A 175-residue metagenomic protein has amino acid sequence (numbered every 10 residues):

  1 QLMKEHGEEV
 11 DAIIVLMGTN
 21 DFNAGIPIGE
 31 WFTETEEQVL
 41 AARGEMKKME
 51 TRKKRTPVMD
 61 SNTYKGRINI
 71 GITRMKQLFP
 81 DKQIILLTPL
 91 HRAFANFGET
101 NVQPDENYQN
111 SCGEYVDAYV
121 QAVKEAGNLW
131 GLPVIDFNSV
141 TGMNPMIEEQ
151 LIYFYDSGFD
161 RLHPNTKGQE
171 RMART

Functional and structural regions predicted by a protein language model:
L2-T175: Alpha-helical cap/lid subdomain in secreted, periplasmic, or secretory-pathway luminal O-acyl-processing enzymes
